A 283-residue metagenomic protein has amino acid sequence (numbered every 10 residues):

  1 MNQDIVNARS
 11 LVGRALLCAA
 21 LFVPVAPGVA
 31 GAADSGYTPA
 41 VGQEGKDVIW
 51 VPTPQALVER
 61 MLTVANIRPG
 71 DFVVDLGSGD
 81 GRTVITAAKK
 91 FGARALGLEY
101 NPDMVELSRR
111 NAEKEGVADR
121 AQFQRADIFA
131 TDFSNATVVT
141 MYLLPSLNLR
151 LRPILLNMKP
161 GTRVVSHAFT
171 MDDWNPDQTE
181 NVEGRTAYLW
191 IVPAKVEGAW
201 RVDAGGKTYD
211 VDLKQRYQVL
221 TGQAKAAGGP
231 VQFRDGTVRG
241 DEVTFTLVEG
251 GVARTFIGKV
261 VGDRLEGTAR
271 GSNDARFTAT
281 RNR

Functional and structural regions predicted by a protein language model:
R14-A26: Bacterial N-terminal signal peptides
G31-R68: Class I SAM-dependent transferase core
G70-G79: Conserved class I S-adenosyl-L-methionine
G81-I85: Glycine-rich SAM-binding Motif I of class I
R94-E99: Conserved SAM-binding motif I beta-strand of class I
P102-N135: S-adenosyl-L-methionine
N148-E197: C-terminal substrate-binding/active-site "lid" region of AdoMet-derived donor-dependent transferases
V196-R283: Central antiparallel beta-sheet cores of small beta-barrel/beta-sandwich binding domains
